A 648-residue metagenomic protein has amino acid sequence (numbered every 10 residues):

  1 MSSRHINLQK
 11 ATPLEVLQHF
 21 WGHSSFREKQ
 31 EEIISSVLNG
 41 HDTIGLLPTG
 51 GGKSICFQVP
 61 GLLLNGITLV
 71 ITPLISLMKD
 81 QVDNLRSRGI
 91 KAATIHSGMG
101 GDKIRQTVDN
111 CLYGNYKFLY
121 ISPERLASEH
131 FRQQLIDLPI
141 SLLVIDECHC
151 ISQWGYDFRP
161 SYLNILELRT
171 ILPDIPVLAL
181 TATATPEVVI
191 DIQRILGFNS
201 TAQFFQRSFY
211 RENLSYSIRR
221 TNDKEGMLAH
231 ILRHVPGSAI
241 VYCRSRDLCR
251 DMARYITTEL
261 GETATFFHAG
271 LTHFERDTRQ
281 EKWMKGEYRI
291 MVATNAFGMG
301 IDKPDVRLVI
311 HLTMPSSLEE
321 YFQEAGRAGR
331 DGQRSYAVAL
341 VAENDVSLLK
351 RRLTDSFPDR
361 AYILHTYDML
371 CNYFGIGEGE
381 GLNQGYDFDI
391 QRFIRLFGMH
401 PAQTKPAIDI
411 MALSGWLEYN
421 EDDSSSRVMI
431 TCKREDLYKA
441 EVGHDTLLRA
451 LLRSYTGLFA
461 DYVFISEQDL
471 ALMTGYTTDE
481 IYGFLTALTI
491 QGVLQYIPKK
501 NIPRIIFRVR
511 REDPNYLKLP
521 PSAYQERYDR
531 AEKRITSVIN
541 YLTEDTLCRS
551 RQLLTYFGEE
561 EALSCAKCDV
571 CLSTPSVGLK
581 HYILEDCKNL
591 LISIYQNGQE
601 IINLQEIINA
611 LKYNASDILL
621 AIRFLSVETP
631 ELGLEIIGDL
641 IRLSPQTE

Functional and structural regions predicted by a protein language model:
M1-S2, N7, L119, I608 (+1 more regions): Intrinsically disordered, low-complexity N-terminal extensions of nucleic-acid-metabolism proteins
S2-F20, S24-E28, E32-S54, G61-L64 (+3 more regions): Helicase motor core with emphasis on the C-terminal RecA-like subdomain
L14, V59, I71-T72, E631 (+1 more regions): Generic N-terminal initiation segments characterized by hydrophobic and/or small/turn-forming residues
T94, M227, I231, T278 (+3 more regions): A broadly structural signal marking compact, well-ordered functional cores that mediate small-ligand/cofactor/substrate
D359-R511, Y516-D617, A621, P630-G633 (+1 more regions): C-terminal accessory/connector segments of nucleic-acid motor ATPases
